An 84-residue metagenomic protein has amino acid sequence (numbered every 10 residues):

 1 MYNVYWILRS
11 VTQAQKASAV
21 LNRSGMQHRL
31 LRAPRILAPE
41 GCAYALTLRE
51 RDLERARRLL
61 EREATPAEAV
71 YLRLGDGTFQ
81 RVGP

Functional and structural regions predicted by a protein language model:
Y2-Y5, R9-N22, M26-R57: Amphipathic, hydrophobic secondary-structure cores in small proteins
E50-P84: C-terminal structural segments of small proteins and small subunits
